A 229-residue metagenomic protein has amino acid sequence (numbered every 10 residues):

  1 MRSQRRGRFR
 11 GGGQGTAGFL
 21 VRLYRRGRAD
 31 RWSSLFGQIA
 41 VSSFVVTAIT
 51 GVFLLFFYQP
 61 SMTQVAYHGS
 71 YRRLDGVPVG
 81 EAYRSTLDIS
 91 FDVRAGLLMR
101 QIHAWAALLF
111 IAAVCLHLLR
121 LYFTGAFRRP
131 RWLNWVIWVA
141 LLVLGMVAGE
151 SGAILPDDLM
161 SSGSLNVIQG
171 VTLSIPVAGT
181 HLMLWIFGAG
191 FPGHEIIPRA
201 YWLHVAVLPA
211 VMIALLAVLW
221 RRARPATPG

Functional and structural regions predicted by a protein language model:
M1-G229: Membrane-embedded alpha-helical bundles that constitute the cytochrome b-like, heme-associated redox core of multi-pass
